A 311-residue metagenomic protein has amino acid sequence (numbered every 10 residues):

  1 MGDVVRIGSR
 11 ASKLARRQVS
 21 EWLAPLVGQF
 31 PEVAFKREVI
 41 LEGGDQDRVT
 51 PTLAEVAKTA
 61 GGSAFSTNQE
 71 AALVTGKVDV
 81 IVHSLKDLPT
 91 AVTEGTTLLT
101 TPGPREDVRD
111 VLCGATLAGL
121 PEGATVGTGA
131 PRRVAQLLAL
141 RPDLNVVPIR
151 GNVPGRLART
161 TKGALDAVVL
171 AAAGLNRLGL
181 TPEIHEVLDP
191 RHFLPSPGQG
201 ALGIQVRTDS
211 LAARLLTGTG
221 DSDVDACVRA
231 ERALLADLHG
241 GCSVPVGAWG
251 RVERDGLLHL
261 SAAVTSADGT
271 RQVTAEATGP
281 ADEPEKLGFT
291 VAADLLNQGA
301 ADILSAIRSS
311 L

Functional and structural regions predicted by a protein language model:
M1-E42, Q46-V49, A54-K58, V134 (+1 more regions): Small-molecule-sensing regulatory modules
G44-V49, I81, P89-V92: Short active-site-adjacent helix-start/loop capping segments
T50-V80: Short, structured active-site "lid" loops
A71, L117-A118, A158: Alpha-helical segments flanking ligand/cofactor-binding loops in enzyme cores
G76, E122, G163: Structured loop/turn residues at beta-strand edges in well-structured enzyme cores
V78-V82, D166-A167: Short, Asp-centered acidic motifs that coordinate Mg2+ and/or phosphate in catalytic or ligand-binding sites
L85-L144: A conserved helix-loop-strand patch within extracytoplasmic ligand-binding domains of the periplasmic binding
